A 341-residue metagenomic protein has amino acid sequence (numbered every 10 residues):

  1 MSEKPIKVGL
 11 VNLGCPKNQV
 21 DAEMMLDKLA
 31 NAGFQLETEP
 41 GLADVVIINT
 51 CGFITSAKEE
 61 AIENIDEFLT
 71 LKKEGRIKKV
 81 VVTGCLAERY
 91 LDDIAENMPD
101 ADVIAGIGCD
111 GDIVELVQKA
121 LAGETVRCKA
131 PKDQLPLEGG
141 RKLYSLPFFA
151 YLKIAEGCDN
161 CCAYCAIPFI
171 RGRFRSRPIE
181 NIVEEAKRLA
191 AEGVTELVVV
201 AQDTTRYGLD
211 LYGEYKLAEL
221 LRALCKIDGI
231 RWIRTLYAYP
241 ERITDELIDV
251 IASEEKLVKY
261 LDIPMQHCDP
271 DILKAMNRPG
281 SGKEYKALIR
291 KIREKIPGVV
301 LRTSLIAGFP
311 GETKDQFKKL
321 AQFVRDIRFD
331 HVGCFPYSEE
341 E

Functional and structural regions predicted by a protein language model:
M1-Y207, E246, L257, L261 (+4 more regions): Proteins enriched for Cys/Gly/acidic motifs involved in redox and nucleic-acid/cofactor modification
V80, R89, I94, A191-K314: Conserved SAM/AdoMet-binding glycine-rich loop
